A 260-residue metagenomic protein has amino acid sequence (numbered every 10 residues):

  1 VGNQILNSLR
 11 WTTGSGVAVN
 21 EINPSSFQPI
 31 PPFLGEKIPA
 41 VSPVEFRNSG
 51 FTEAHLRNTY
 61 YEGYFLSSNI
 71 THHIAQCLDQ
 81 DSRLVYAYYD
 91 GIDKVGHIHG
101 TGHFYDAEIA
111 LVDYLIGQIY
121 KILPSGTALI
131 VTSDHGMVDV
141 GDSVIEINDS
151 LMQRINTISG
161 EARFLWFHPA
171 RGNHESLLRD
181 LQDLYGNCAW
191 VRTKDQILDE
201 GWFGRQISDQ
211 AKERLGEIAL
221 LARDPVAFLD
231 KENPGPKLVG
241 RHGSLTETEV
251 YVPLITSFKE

Functional and structural regions predicted by a protein language model:
V1-E260: Feature captures the catalytic ectodomains and active-site-proximal regions of enzymes that hydrolyze or transfer
